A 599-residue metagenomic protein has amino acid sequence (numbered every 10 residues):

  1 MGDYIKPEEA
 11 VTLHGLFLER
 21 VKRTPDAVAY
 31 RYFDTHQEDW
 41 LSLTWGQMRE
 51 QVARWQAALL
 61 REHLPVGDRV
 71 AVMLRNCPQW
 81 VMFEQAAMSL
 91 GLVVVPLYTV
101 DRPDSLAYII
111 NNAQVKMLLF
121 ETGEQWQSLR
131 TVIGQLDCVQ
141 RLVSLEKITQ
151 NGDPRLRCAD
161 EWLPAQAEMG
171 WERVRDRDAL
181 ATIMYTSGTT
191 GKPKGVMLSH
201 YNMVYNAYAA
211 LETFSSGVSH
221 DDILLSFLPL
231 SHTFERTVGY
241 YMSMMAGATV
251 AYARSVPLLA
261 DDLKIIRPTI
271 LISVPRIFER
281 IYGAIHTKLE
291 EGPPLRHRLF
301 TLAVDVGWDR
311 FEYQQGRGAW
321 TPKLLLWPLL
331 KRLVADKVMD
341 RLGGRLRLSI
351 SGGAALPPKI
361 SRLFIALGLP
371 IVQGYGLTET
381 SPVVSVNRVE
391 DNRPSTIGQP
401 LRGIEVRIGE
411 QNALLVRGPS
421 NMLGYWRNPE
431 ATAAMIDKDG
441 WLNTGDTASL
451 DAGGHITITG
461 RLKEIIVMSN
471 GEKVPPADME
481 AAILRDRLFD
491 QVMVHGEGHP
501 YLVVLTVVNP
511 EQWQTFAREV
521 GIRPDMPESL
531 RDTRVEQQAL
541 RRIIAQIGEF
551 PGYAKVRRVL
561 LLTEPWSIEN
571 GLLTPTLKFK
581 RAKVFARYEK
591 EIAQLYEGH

Functional and structural regions predicted by a protein language model:
P25-V28, S144, L163-Y185, K192 (+1 more regions): Conserved pre-ATP/AMP-binding loop-to-beta segment of ANL
D26-C77, V81-Q85, R102-A107, R157-E161 (+1 more regions): Conserved AMP-binding/adenylate-forming core of the ANL superfamily
D34-Q37, E124-R177, I285-K337: ANL superfamily adenylate-forming
S42-G46, A181-A207: Conserved AMP-binding A3 loop
R61-E62, S89-E161, Q538: Structural core segment of the AMP-binding/adenylate-forming
D101-T131, N206-L225, V256-I270, R341 (+1 more regions): Conserved ATP-dependent adenylate/AMP-binding module captured primarily in the ANL superfamily
V204-I223, L230-R332, R345: Conserved AMP-binding/adenylation subdomain of ANL enzymes
P400-M468, R485: Conserved ATP-binding/catalytic segment of the ANL
